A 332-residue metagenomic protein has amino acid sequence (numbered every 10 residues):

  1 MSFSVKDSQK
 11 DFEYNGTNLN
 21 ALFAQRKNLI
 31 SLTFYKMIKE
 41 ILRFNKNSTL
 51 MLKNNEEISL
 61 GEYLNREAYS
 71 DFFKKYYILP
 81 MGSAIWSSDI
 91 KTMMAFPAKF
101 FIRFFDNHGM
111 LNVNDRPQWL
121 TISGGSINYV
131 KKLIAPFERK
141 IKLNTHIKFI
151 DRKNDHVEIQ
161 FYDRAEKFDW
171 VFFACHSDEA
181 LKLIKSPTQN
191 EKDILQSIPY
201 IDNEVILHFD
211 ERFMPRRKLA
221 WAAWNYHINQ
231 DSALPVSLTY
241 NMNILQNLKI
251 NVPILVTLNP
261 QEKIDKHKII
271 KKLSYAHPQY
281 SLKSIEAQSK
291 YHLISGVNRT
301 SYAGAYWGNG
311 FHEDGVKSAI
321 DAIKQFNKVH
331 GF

Functional and structural regions predicted by a protein language model:
M1, K6, N144-H146, Y162 (+1 more regions): Conserved beta-strand termini and adjacent loop/short-helix elements that scaffold enzyme active sites in alpha/beta
M1-A98, I102-R103: Mobile amphipathic helical/loop "lid" adjacent to a hydrophobic cofactor/ligand pocket
L64, G82, L133, F172 (+4 more regions): A residue-level signal for conserved active-site and pocket-lining positions in enzyme catalytic cores
P97-A98, S126, A305: Conserved donor sugar-nucleotide recognition element shared by glycan-biosynthetic enzymes
R103-F161, E166: Helical element adjacent to the flavin cofactor pocket in flavoenzyme catalytic cores
I141-L143, F173, Y302: A structural signal for the hydrophobic beta-strands that form the central parallel beta-sheet of Rossmann-like
H146-Q279: Mid-domain catalytic core of redox enzymes that form a hydrophobic substrate pocket/lid adjacent to a catalytic redox
L234-F332: Conserved flavin/dinucleotide-binding core of flavoenzymes
